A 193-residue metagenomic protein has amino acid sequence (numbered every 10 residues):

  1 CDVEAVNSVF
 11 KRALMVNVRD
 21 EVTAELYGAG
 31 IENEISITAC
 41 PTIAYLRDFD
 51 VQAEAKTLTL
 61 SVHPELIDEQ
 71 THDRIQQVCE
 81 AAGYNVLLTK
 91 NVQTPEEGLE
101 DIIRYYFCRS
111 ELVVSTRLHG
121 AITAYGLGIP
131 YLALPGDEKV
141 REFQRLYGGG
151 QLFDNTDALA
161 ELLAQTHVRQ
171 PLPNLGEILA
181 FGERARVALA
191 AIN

Functional and structural regions predicted by a protein language model:
C1-N193: Active-site anion-handling motifs in enzyme catalytic cores
